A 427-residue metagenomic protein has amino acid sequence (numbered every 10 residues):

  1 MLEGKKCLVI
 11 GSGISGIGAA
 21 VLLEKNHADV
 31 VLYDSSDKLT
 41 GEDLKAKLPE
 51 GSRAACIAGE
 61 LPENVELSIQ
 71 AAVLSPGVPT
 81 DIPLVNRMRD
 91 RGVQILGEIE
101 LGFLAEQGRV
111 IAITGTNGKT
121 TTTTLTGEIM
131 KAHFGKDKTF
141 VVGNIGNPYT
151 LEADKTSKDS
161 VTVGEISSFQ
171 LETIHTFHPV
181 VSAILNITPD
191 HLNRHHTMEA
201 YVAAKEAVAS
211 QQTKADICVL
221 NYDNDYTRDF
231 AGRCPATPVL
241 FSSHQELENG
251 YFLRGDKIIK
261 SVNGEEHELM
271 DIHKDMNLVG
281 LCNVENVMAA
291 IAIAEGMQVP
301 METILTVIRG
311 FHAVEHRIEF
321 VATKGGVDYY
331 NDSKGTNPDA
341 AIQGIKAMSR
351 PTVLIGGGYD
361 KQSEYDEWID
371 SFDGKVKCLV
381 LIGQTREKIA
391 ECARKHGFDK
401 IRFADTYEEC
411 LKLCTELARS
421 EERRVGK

Functional and structural regions predicted by a protein language model:
M1-G97, L101: N-terminal leader/targeting and accessory segments in enzymes
E3-K6, G18-N26, H273-K377: Nucleotide phosphate-binding/pyrophosphate-handling subdomain across enzymes that bind or process nucleotide phosphates
K6, L22-K25, E63-L67, P76-Y222 (+2 more regions): Phosphate-binding loop of NTP-binding sites
G13-I14, P79, N117-T121, V284 (+2 more regions): Residue-level detector of alpha-helix initiation sites
D29-S36, C218-Y222, I355-G356, K375-Q384: Short internal beta-strands
D34, A58-E60, L96-E100, V142 (+4 more regions): Beta-strand->loop->alpha-helix junctions that form or flank phosphate-binding loops in nucleotide-handling enzymes
E42-A54, D366-S420: C-terminal helical cap/extension that packs against the catalytic core of soluble nucleotide-cofactor enzymes
E422-V425: Conserved small/polar residues in nucleotide/adenosyl-binding loops
